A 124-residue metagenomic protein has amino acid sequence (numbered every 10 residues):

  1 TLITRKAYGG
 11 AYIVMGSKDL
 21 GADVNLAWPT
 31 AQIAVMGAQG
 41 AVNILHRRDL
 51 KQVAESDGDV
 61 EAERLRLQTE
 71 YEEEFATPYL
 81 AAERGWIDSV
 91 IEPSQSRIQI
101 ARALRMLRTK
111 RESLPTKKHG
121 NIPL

Functional and structural regions predicted by a protein language model:
T1-L124: Ligand-binding clefts of soluble mixed alpha/beta catalytic domains
